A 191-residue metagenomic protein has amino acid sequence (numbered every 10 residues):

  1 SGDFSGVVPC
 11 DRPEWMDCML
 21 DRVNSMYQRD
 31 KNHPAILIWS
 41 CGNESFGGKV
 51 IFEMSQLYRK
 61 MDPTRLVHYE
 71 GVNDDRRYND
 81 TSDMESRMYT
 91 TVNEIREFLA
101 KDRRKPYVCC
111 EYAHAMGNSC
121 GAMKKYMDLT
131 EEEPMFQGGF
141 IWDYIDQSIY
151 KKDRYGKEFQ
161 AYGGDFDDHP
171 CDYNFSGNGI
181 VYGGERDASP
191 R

Functional and structural regions predicted by a protein language model:
S1-M84, M88, N93-R104: Active-site mouth of glycoside hydrolases
A35-W39, R59-K60, F98-R191: Substrate-binding clefts and catalytic carboxylate motifs of secreted carbohydrate-active enzymes
